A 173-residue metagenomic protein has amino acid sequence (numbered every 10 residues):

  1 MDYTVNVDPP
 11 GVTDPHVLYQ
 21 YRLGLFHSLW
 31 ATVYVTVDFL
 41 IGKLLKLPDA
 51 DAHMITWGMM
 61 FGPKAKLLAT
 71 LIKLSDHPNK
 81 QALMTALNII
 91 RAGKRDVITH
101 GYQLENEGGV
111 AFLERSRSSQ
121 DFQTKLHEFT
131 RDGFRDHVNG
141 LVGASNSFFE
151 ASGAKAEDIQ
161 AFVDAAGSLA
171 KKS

Functional and structural regions predicted by a protein language model:
M1, K172-S173: C-terminal end-of-chain micro-motif
M1-L67, L83-T85, I89-G93, V97-G108 (+1 more regions): Amphipathic alpha-helical interface elements
G58-M84, S118-D136: Short, glycine/alanine-rich amphipathic alpha-helical segment that often forms an alpha-turn-alpha hairpin
E105-D121: Acidic interhelical loop/turn segments
A161-K172: Short, highly charged C-terminal tails/helix-capping segments
